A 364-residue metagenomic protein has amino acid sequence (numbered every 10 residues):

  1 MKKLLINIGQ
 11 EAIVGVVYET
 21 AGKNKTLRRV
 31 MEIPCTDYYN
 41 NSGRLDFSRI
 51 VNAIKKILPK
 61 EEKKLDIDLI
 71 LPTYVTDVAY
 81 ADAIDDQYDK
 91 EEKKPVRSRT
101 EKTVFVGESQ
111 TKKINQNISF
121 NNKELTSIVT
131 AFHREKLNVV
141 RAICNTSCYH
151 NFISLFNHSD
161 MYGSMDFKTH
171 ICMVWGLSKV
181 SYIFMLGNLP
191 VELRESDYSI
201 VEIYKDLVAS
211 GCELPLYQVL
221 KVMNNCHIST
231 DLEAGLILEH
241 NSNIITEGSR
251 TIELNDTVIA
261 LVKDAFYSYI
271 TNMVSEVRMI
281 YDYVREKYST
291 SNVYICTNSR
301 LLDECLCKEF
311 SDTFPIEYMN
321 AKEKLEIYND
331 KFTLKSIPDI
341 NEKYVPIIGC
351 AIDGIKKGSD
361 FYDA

Functional and structural regions predicted by a protein language model:
M1-V30, D68-P72, S159-S196, I200 (+1 more regions): Gly/Thr-rich phosphate-binding beta-strand-loop-beta motif of the actin/hexokinase/Hsp70
R28-E61, A265, K335: N-terminal phosphate-binding loop and adjacent alpha-helix
D37-S42, T126-N151, G187-E239: Glycine-rich phosphate-binding loop plus the immediately following alpha-helix
E62-Y74, V140-A142, E286-R300: Short glycine-rich phosphate-binding loop at a beta-alpha junction
L71-S119, K123-L125, N157: Internal amphipathic helical hairpin motif
L155-F156, V201, M319-A364: Glycine-rich phosphate-binding/hydrolytic loop that grips phosphoryl groups
A209-E213, K221, C226-S291: Adenine-nucleotide phosphate-binding core of ATP-dependent small-molecule kinases
S289-M319: Glycine-rich phosphate-binding loops at beta-strand->alpha-helix junctions
